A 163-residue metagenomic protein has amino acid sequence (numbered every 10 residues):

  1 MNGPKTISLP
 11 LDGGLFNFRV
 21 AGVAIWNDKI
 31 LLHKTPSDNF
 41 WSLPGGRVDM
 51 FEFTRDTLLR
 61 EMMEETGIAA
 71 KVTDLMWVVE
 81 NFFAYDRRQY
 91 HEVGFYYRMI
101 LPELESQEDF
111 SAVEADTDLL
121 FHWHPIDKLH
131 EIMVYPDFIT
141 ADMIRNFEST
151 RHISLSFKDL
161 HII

Functional and structural regions predicted by a protein language model:
M1-A21: Acidic, metal-coordinating catalytic segment for phosphate/diphosphate chemistry, firing primarily on the Nudix
G14, F40-W41, V79-A84: Short, solvent-exposed loop/turn segments at secondary-structure junctions
N17, I25, D38, L43 (+3 more regions): Short connector loops at helix/strand junctions that flank enzyme active sites, especially segments positioning acidic
A21-V23, K29-I30, G94-R98: Residues embedded in well-ordered beta-strands
W26-E64: Conserved Nudix-box catalytic region and its N-terminal flanking loop in Nudix hydrolases and closely related
P36-W41, S106, V113-I163: Nudix hydrolase/Nudix homology domain
V48-K71, N81-Y135: Unchanged
